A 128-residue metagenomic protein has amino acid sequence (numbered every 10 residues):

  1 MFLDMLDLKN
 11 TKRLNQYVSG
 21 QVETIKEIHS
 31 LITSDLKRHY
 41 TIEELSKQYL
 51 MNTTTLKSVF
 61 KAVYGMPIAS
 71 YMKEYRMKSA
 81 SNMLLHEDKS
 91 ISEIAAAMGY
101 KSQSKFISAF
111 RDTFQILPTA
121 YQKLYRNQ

Functional and structural regions predicted by a protein language model:
F2-S30, S34, M66-P67: Short, Lys/Arg-enriched, Trp-marked, Pro/Gly-tolerant hinge/linker segments that flank
K26-S34, H39-E44, A62-K101, K123-Q128: Terminal helix-turn-helix DNA-binding modules in bacterial transcription factors
H29, Y49, A109: Active-site-proximal cofactor/substrate-binding loop regions of enzyme domains
L45-M51: Helix-turn-helix
Q48, A97-M98, T113: Residues within the alpha-helical elements of helix-turn-helix
T54, S104, T119: Key DNA-contact positions within bacterial/archaeal DNA-binding proteins
L56, F60, K105-F106, F110: Short hydrophobic/aromatic patch on the recognition helix
F114, T119-R126: Extended amphipathic alpha-helical coiled-coil/heptad-repeat regions
